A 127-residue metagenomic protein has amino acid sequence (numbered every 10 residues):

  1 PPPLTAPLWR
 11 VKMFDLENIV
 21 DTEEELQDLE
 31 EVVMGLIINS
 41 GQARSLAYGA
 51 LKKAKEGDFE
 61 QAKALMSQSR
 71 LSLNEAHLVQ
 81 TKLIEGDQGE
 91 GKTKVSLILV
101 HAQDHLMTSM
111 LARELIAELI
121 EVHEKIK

Functional and structural regions predicted by a protein language model:
P1-K12: Short, Lys/Arg-enriched N-terminal segments with co-localized hydrophobic residues within the first ~10-30 amino acids
F14-K127: Terminal alpha-helical segments
